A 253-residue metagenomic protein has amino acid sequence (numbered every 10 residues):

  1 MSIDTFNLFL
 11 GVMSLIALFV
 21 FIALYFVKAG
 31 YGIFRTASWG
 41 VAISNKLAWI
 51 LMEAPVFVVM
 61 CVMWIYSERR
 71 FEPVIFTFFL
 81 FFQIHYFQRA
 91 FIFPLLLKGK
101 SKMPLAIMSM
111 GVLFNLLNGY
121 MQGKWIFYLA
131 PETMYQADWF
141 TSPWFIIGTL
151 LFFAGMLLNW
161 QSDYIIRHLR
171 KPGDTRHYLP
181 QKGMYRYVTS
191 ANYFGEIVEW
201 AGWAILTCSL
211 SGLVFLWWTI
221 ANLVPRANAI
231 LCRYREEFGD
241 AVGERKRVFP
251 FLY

Functional and structural regions predicted by a protein language model:
M1-F87, I92-M110: Membrane-helix and juxtamembrane interface regions of eukaryotic multi-pass membrane proteins
S2-I22, C61-F71, I107, F114 (+1 more regions): Hydrophobic transmembrane alpha-helices
I22-F34, F87-F91, K100, W125-A130 (+3 more regions): Juxtamembrane interfacial secondary-structure elements that flank transmembrane helices in multi-pass membrane proteins
K28, K46, K98-K102, K124 (+3 more regions): Context-gated lysine
A106-W125: Active-site pocket-lining segments that scaffold enzyme catalytic pockets across diverse folds
P131-Y135: Glycine- and acidic-residue-rich phosphate-binding/metal-coordinating active-site segment common to enzymes that handle
